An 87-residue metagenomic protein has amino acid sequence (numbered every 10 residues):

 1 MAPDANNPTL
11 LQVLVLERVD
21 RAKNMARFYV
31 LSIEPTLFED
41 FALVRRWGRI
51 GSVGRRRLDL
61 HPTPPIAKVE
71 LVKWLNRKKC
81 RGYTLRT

Functional and structural regions predicted by a protein language model:
M1-A42: Short N-terminal "domain-start" leader segments that mark the transition from disordered tails or signal peptides into
E17-R21, R46, L58-L60: Generic detector of bulky aromatic hydrophobic side chains
R18, R27, R45-R46, K68 (+1 more regions): Basic side chains
V19, F28, D40-F41, I50-V53 (+2 more regions): Surface-exposed loop/turn and secondary-structure junction residues enriched for glycine/proline
L31-R57, V72: Short aromatic-glycine-(Arg/Gly/Cys) micro-motifs in beta-strand/loop hairpins
V53, H61-K79: A short, charged, amphipathic alpha-helix used as a generic interaction element across diverse proteins
R77-T87: Short, mixed-charge low-complexity intrinsically disordered segments
